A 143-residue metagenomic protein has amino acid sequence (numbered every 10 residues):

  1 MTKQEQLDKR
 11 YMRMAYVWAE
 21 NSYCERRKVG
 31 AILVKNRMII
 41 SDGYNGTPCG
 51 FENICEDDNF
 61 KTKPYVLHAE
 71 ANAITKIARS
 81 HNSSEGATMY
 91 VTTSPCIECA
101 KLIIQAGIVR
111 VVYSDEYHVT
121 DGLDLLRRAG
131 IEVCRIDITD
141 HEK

Functional and structural regions predicted by a protein language model:
M1-K143: Zinc-dependent deaminase catalytic domain
